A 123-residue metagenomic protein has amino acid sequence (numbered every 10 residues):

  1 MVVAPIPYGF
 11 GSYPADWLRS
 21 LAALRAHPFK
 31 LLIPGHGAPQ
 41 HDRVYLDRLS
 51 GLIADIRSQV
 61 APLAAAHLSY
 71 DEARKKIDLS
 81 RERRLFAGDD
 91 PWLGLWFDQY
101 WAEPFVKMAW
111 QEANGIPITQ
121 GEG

Functional and structural regions predicted by a protein language model:
M1-D55, Q59-P62: Metallo-beta-lactamase
A65-G123: C-terminal regulatory/interaction regions
